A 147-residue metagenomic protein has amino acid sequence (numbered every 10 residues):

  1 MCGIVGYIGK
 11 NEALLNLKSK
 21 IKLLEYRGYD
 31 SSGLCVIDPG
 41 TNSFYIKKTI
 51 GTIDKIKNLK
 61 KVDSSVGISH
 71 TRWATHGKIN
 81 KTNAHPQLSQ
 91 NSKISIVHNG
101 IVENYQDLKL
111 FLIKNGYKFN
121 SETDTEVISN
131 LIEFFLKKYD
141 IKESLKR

Functional and structural regions predicted by a protein language model:
M1-R147: Conserved short alpha-helical segments that host acidic/polar catalytic motifs at enzyme active sites
